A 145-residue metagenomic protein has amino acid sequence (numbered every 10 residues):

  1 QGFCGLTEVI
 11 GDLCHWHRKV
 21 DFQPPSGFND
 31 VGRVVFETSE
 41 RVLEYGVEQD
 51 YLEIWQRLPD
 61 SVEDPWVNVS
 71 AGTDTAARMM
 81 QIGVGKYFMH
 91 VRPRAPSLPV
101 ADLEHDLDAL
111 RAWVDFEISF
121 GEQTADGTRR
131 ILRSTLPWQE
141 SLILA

Functional and structural regions predicted by a protein language model:
Q1-G2, L13-A145: Lipid interaction determinants
T7: C-terminal extracytoplasmic interaction modules
